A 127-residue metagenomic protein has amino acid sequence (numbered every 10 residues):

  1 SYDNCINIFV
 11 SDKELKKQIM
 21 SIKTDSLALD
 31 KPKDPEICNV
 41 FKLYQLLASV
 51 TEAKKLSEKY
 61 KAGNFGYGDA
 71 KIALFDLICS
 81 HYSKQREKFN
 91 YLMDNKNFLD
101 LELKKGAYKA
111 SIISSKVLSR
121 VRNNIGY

Functional and structural regions predicted by a protein language model:
S1-Y127: Conserved nucleotide- and phosphate/pyrophosphate-binding catalytic cores in adenylate/nucleotidyl-handling enzymes
